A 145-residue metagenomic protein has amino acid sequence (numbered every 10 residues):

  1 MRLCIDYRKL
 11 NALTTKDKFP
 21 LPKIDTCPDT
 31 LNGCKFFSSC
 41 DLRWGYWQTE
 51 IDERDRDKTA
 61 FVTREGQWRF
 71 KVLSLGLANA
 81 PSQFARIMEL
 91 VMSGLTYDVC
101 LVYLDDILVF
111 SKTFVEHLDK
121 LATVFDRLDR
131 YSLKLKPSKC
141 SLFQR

Functional and structural regions predicted by a protein language model:
M1-R145: Retroelement reverse transcriptase polymerase core
